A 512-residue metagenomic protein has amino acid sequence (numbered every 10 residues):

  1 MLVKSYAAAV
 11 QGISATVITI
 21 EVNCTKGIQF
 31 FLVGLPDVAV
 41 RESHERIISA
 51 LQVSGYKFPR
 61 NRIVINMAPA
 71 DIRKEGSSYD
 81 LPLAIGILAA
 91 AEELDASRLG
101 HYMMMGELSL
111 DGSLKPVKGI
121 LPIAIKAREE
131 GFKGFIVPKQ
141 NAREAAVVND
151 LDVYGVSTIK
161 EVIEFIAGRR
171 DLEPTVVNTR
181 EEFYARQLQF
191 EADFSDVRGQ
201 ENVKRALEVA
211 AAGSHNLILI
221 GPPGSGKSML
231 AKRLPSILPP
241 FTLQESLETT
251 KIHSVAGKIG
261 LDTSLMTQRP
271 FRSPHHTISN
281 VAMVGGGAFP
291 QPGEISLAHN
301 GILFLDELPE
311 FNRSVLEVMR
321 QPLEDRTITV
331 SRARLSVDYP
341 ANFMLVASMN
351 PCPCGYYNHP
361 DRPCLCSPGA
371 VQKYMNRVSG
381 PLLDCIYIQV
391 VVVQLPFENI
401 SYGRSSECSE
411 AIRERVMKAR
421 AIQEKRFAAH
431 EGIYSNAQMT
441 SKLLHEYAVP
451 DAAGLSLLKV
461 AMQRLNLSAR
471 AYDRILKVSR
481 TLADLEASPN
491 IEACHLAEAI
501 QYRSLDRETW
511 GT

Functional and structural regions predicted by a protein language model:
M1-I218, S225, S331, A471-Y472 (+1 more regions): Peripheral, non-AAA+ core regions of ATP-driven protein-machinery
K26, F58-N61, R98-L99, G131 (+10 more regions): Short loop/turn elements that form and flank the Walker-type P-loop nucleotide-binding site in RecA-like NTPase cores
A39-H44, P59, N66-G76, F289-P290 (+1 more regions): Basic, amphipathic alpha-helical bundle interface domains used for macromolecular binding and assembly
L110, L303-F304, E310-F311, F397: Residues immediately C-terminal
R170-V209, G213, P240-I295: P-loop NTPase nucleotide-binding/switch module
L219-G260, D325: Walker A/P-loop
N300, D306-E307, V318: Walker B catalytic acidic pair
